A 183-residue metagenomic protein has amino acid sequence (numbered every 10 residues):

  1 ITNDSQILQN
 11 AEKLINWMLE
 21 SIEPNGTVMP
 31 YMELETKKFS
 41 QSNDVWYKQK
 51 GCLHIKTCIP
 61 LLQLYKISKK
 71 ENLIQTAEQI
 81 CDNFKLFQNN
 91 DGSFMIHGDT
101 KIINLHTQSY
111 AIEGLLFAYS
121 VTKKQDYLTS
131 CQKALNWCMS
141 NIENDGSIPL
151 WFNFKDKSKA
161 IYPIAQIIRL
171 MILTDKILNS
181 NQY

Functional and structural regions predicted by a protein language model:
I1-Y183: Glycan-recognition and catalytic cores of secretory/periplasmic carbohydrate-active enzymes
